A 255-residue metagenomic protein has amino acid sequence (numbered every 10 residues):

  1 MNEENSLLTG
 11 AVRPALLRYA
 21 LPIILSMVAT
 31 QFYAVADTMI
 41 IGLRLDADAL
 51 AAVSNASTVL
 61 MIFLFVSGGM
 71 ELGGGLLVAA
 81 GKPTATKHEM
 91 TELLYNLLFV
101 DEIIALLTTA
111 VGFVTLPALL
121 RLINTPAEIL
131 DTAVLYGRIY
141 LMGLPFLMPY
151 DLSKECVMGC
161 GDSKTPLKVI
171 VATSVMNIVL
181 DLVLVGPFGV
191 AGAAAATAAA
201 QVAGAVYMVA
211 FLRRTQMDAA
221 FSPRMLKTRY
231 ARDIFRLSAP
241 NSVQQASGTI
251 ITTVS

Functional and structural regions predicted by a protein language model:
M1-A20, T197, V209-T249: Interhelical loop/hinge segments that connect adjacent transmembrane helices in multipass membrane
R18-D37, I139, T173, A200-G204 (+1 more regions): Transmembrane helical elements of multi-pass membrane transporters/channels
F32-A51, L120-A127, V183-F188, A246-S255: Helix-terminus/linker motif at the lipid-water interface of multi-pass membrane proteins
V35, M39, V66, L106-P117 (+6 more regions): Membrane-embedded alpha-helical segments of multi-pass transporters/permeases
I41-M61, A127-T132, A191, A195 (+1 more regions): Interfacial/gating helices of multi-pass transporter permease domains
L50-A110, L147-P166: Small-residue-rich hydrophobic transmembrane alpha-helices
A127-Y150: Alpha-helical transmembrane segments of multi-pass membrane proteins
S174-V206: Membrane-interface helix-loop junctions in multi-pass transport and translocation proteins
